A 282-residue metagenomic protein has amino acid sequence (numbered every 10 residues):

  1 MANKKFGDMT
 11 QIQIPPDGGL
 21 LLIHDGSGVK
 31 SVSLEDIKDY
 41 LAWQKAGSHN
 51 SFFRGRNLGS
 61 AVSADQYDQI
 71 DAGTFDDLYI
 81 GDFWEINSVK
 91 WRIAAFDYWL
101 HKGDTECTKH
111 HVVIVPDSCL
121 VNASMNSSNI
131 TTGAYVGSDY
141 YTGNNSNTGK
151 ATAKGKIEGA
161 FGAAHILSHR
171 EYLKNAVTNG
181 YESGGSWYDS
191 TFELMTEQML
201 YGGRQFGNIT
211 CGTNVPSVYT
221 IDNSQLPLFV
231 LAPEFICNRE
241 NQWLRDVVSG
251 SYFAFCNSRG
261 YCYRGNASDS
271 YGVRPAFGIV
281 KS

Functional and structural regions predicted by a protein language model:
M1-G18, S282: Short, intrinsically disordered N-terminal pre-domain segments
A2-K4, V29, A153, L173: Generic cytosolic/nucleocytoplasmic N-terminal low-complexity/intrinsically disordered segments
K4-K5, S33, T196: Short, structural beta-strand-to-alpha-helix junction motif
M9-Q11, L20, L34, S270: Low-complexity, intrinsically disordered short peptide segments enriched in small/polar/basic residues
I23-A42: Short, surface-exposed terminal/edge motifs of secreted or surface/virion proteins that either
W43-S282: Collagenous Gly-X-Y triple-helix signature in extracellular proteins
